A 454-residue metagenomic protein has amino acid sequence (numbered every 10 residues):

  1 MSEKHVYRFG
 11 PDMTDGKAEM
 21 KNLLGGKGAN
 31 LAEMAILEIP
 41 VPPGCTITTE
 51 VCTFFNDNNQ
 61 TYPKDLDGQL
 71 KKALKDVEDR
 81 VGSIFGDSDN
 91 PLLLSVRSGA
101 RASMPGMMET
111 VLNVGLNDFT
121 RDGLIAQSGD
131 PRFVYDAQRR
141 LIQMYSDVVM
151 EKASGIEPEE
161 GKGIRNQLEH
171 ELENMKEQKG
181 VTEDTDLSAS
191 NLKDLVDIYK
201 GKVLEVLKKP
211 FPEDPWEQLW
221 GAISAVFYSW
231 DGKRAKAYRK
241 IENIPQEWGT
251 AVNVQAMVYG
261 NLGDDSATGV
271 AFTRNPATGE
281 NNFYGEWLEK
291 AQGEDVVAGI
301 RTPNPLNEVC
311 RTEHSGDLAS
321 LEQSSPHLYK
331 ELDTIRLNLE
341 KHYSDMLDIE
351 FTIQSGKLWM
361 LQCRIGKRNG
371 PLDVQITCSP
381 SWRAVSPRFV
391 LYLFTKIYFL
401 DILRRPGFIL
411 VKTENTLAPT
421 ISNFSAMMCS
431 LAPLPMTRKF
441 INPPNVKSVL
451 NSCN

Functional and structural regions predicted by a protein language model:
M1-I402, G407: Nucleotide/phosphate-binding sheet-loop regions of phosphoryl- and nucleotidyl-transfer enzymes
A271, I300, E313, L393 (+5 more regions): Short linear motifs centered on Gly/Pro in flexible linkers and helix caps
S379-R383, R388, R404-R405, K412-T413 (+6 more regions): Low-acidity, Ser/Thr- and Arg-rich intrinsically disordered low-complexity segments
I397, C453-N454: C-terminal end-of-chain detector
